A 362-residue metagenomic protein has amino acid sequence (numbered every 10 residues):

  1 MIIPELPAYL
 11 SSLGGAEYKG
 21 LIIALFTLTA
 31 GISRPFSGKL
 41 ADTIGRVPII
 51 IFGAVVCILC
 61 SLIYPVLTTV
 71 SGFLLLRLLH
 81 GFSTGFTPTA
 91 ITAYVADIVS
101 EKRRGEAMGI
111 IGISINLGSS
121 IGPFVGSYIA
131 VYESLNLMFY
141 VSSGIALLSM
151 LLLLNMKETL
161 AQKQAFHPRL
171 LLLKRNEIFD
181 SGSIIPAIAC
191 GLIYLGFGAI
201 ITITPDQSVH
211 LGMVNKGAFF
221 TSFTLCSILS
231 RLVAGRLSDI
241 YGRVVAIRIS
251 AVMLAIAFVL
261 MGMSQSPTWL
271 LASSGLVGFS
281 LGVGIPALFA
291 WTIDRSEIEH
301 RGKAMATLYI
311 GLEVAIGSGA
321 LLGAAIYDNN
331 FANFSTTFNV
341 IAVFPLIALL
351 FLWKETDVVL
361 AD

Functional and structural regions predicted by a protein language model:
M1-I22, I185, Y194-Q207: Helix-loop boundary and gating motifs at the non-cytosolic
T27-P35, S119-S120, T224-I228, L232 (+1 more regions): Residue-level signature of mid-helix packing/kink "hotspots" within the transmembrane helices of 12-pass Major
G45, V66-S71, G242, S264-Q265: Helix-breaking motifs and short loop linkers at transmembrane-helix boundaries and internal kinks in secondary membrane
I49-L62, V245-V259: Structural signature of the two symmetry-related core transmembrane helices
L78-S114: Cytoplasmic helix-loop-helix junction between adjacent transmembrane helices in 12-TM secondary transporters
V131-G144, A325-V343: A membrane-interface helix-boundary motif in multi-pass transporters
G144-Q162, F351-E355: C-terminal membrane-cytosol helix-exit motif in multi-pass small-molecule transporters
E158-A187: Juxtamembrane intracellular "pre-TM" segments in multi-pass secondary transporters
